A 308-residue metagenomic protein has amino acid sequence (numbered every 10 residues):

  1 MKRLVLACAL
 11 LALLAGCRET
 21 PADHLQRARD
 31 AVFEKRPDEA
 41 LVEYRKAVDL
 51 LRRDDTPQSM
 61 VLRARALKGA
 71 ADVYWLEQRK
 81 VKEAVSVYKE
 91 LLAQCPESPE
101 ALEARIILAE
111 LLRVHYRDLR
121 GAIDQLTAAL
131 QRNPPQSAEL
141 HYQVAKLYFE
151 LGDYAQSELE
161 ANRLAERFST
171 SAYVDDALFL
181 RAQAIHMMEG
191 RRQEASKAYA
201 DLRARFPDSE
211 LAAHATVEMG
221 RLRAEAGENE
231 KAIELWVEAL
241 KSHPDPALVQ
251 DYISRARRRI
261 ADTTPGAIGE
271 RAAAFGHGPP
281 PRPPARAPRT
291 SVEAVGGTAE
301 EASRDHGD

Functional and structural regions predicted by a protein language model:
L4-L6, G16-D308: Acidic, polar-rich low-complexity tracts and alpha-helical solenoid repeat scaffolds
